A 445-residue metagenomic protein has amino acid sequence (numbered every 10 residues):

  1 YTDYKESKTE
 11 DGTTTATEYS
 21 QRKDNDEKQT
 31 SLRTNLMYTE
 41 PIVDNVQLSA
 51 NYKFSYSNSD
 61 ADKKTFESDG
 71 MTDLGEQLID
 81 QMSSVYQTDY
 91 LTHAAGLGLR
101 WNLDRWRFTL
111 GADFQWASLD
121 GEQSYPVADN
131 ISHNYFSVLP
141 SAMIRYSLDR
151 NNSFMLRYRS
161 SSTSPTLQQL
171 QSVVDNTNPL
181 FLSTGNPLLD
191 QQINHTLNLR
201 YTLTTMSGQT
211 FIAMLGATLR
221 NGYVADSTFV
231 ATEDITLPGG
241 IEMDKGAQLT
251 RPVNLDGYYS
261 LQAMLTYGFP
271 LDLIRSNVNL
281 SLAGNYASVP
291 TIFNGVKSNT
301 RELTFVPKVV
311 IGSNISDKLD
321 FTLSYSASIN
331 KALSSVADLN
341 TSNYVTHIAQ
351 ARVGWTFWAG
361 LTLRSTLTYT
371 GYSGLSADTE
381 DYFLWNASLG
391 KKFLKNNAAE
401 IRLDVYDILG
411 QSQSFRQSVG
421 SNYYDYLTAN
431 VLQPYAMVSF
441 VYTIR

Functional and structural regions predicted by a protein language model:
Y1-R445: Primarily recognizes Gram-negative and organellar outer-membrane beta-barrels
